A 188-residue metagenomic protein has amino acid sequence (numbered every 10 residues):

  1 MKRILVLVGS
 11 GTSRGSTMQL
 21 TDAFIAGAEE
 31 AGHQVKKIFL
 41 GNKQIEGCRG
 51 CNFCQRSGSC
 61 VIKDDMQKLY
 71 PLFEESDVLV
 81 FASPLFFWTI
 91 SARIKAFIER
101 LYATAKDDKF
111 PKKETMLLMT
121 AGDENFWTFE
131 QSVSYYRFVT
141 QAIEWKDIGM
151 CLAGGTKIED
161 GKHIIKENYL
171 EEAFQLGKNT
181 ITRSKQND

Functional and structural regions predicted by a protein language model:
M1-S83, W88-T104, D160-D188: N-terminal beta1-alpha1-beta2 submodule of the flavodoxin-like/Rossmannoid cofactor-binding fold
G11-T12, G122-E124, G155: Short, glycine/serine-rich, charged loops/turns that create anion-binding and catalytic segments at active sites
H33, F110-K113, T156: Sparse recognition of residues in long alpha-helices and their boundaries
F39, C151-L152: Residue-level recognition of beta-strand->loop/alpha-helix junctions
S83, L152-G155: Residues that line or immediately flank small-molecule/substrate-binding pockets and catalytic motifs
A92-R93, K106-G149: Short, glycine-/small-residue-rich phosphate/pyrophosphate-handling segment
T120, T156-K162: A short acidic, helix-capping loop that chelates divalent metal ions and anchors anionic groups
